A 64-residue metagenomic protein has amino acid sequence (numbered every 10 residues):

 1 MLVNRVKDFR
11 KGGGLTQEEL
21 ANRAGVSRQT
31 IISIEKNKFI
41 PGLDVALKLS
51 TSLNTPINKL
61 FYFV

Functional and structural regions predicted by a protein language model:
M1-N4, L15, I40, D44: Residues at secondary-structure transition points
R5-N22: Short basic helix-loop element that most often maps to the first helix and adjoining turn of HTH DNA-binding modules
E18, Q29, N58: Residues within helix-turn-helix
V26-F39: Recognition helix of helix-turn-helix/homeodomain-like DNA-binding domains that insert into the DNA major groove
D44-K59: DNA major-groove recognition helix of helix-turn-helix/homeodomain DNA-binding modules
Y62-V64: Short, charged recognition helix plus adjacent turn of helix-turn-helix-like nucleic-acid-binding domains
